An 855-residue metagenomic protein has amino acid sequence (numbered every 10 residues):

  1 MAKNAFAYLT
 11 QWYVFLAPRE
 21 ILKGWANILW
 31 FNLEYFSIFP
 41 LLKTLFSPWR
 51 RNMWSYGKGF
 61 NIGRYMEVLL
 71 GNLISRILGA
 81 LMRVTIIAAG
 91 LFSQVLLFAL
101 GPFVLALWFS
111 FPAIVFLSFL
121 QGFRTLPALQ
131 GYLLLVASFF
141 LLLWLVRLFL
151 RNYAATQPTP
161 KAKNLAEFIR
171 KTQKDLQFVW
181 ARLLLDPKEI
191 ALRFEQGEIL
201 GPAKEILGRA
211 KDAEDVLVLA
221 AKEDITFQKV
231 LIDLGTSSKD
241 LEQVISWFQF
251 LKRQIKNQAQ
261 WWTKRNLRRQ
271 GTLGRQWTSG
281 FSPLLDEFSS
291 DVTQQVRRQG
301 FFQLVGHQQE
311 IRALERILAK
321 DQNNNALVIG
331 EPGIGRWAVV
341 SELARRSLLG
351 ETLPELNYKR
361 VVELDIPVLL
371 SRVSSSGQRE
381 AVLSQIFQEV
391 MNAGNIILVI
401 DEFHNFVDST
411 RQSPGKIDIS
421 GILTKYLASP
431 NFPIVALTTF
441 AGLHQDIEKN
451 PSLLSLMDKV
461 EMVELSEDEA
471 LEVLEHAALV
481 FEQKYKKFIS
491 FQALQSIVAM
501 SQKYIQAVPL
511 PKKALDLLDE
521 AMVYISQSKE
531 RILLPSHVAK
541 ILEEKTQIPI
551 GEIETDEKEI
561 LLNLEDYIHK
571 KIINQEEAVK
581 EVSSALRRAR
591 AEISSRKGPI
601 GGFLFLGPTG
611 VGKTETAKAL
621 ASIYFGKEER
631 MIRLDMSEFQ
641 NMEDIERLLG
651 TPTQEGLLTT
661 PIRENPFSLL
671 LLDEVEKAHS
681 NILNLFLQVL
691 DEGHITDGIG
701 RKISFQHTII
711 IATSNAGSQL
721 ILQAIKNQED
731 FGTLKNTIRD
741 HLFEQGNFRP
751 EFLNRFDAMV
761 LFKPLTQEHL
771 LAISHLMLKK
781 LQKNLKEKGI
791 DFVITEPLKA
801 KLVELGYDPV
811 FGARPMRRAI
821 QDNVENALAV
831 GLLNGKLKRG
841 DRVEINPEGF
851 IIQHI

Functional and structural regions predicted by a protein language model:
R124-L370, Q378-A393, I397-F406, T410-Q412 (+7 more regions): Histone-fold recognition with a strong bias for associated Lys/Arg-rich disordered tails
D286-N325, Q502-Y504, K558-G601, E825-G835: Pre-Walker A (pre-P-loop) alpha-helix and adjacent loop at the N terminus of AAA/AAA+ ATPase modules, a conserved
N357-R360, G394, L423-A436, F491-Q492 (+7 more regions): AAA+/SF3 P-loop NTPase mechanochemical coupling elements
V362-V390, F639-N665: Short glycine-rich substrate-engagement loop in P-loop NTPases that contacts/grips substrate
V390-G421, I434, D446, A470 (+6 more regions): Conserved AAA+/SF3 P-loop NTPase catalytic/coupling segment centered on the Walker-B
E448-V463, K726-F762: A short helix-turn-beta junction within AAA+ P-loop NTPase domains corresponding to the substrate/partner-engaging
D458-L471, K484-F491, L634-M636, S714 (+2 more regions): Conserved AAA+ ATPase "SRH/arginine-finger" region at the nucleotide-binding site
Q483-Q492, S496, M500-I560, K570-N574 (+4 more regions): C-terminal helical "lid" subdomain and adjoining coupling/linker elements of P-loop NTPases
